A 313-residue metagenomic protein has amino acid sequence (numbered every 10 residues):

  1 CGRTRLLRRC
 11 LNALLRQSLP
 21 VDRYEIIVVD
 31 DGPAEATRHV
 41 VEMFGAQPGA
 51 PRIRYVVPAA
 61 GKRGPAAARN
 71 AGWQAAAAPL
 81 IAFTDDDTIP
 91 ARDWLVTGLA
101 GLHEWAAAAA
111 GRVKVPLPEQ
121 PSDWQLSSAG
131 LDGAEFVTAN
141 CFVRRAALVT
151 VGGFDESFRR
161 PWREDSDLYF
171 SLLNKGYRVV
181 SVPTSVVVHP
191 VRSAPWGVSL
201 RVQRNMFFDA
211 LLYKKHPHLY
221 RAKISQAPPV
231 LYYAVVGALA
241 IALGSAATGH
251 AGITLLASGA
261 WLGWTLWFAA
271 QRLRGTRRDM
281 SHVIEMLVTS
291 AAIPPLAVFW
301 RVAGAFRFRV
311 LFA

Functional and structural regions predicted by a protein language model:
N12-A59: Acidic donor-binding segment of Leloir-type glycosyltransferases
P58-A76, E135, A139: Glycine-rich, basic loop-to-helix element that forms the pyrophosphate-binding segment of sugar-nucleotide handling
I81: Short aromatic/hydrophobic "clamp" motif used to bind/position activated sugar donors
I89-P121, P190: Conserved donor NDP-sugar-binding/catalytic core segment of glycosyltransferases
V115, S127-A146, T150, R159-P161 (+4 more regions): A recurrent flexible, glycine/aromatic-enriched loop bordering the glycosyltransferase active site that acts as
D155, R160, E164-R221: Catalytic donor/gating beta->alpha subdomain of glycosyltransferases that bind UDP-sugars
V191, P195-T254, R277-I284: Basic/Trp-rich segment in TM-proximal cytosolic loops or flexible interdomain/linker regions
A234-G304, F308: Membrane-embedded multi-pass helical conduit in multi-pass membrane proteins, especially envelope-biosynthetic
